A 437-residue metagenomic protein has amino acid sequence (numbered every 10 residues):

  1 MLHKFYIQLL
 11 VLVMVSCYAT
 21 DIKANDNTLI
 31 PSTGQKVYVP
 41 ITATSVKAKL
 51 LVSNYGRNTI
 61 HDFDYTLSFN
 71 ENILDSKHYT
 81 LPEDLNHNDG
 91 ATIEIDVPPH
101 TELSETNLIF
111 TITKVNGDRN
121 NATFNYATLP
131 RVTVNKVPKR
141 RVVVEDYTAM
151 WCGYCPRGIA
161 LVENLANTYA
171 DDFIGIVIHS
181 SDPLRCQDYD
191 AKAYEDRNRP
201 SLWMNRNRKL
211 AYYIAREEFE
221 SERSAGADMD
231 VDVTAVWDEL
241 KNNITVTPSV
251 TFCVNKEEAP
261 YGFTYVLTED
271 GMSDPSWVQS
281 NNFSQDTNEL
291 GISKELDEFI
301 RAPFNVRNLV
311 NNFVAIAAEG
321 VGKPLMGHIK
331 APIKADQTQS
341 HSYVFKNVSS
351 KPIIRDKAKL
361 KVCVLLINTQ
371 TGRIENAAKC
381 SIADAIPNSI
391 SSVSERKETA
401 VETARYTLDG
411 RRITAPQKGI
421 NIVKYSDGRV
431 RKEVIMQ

Functional and structural regions predicted by a protein language model:
M1-N27: Bacterial Sec-dependent N-terminal signal peptides
K23-T33, R131-V142, K379-D409: Residue-level detector of functionally pivotal "anchor" positions at catalytic/ligand-binding pockets or at interdomain
K36-S45, W237-N242: Short, solvent-exposed loop/linker segments at the N-terminal edge of repeated beta-sheet extracellular domains
N58, D64-Y65, H78-L81, D171-P387: Short, conserved sequence motifs used for protein processing/export or organelle targeting and for catalysis
N72-T101: Intrinsically disordered, low-complexity Pro/Gly/Ser/Thr-rich segments with frequent PxxP/GP/PP motifs and embedded
T101-K136, V362-G372: Terminal connector regions
V134-D171: Local sequence-structure signature of Cys/Sec-based thiol-disulfide redox active-site neighborhoods
S389-Q437: C-terminal outer-membrane/trafficking sorting elements
